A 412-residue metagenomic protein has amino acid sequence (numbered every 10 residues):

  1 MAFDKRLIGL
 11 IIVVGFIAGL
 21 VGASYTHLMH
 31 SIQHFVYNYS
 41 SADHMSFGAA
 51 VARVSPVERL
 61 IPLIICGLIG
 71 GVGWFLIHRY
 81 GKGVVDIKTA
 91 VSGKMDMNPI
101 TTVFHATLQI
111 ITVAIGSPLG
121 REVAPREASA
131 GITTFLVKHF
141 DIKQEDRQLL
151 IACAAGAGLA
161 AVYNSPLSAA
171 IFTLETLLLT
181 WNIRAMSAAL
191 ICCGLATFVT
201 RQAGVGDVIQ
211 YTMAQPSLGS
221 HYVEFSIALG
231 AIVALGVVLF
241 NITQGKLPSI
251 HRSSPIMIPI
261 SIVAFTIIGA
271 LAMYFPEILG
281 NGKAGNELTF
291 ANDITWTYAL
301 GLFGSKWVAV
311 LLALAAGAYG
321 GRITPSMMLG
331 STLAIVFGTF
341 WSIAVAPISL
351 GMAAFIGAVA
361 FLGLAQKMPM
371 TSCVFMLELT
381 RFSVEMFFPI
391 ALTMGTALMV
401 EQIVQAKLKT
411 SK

Functional and structural regions predicted by a protein language model:
M1-K412: Alpha-helical transmembrane segments and immediately membrane-proximal extracytoplasmic
